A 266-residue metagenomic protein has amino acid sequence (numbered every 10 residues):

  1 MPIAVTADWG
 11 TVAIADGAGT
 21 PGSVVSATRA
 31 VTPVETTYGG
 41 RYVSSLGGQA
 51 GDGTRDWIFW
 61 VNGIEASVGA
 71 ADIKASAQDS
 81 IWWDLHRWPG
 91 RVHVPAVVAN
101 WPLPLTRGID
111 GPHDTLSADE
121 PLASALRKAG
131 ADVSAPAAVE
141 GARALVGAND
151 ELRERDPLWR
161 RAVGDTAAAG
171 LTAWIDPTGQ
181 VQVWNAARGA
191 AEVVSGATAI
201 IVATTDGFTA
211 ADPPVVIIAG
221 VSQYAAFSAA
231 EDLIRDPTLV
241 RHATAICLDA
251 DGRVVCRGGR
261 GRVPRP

Functional and structural regions predicted by a protein language model:
M1-G17, V97-P104: Eukaryote-biased recognition of intrinsically disordered, low-complexity regulatory segments
P2-V5, D56-V61, V181-V183: Short polybasic amphipathic segments
I3-A4, W9, G17-Y38: Intrinsically disordered, low-complexity, positively charged segments
T6-G10, I64, H86-W88, N149: Generic structural motif
D8, A13, A27, D52 (+2 more regions): Mature, folded catalytic cores of secreted/periplasmic enzymes
G10, G47-G48, G63-I64, G179 (+1 more regions): Detector for glycine-centered tight turns/loop "hinges" at secondary-structure junctions
V25-I73: Hydrophobic, secondary-structure "cap" segments at the distal end of domains
A71-P266: Solvent-exposed alpha-helical segments and adjacent loops that form catalytic or protein-interaction surfaces
